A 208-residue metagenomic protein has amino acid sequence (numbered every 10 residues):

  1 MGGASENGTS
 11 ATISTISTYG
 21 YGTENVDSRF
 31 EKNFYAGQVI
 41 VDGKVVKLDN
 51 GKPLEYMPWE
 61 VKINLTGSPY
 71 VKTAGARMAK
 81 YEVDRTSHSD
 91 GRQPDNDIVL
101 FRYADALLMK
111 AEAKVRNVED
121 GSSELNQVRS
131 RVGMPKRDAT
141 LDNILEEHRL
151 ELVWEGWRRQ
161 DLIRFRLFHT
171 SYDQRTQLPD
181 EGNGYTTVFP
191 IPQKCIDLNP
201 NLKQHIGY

Functional and structural regions predicted by a protein language model:
M1-T9, I13, D90-Q93, D97-L100 (+2 more regions): Long, intrinsically disordered, low-complexity segments
Y19-R102: Flexible, polar/acidic helix-loop-strand segments at domain edges
D27-K32, D97-V128, D142-V153: Extended, hydrophobic/aromatic-rich amphipathic alpha-helical segments that build helical scaffolds
R29, K62, K72, R77-K80 (+6 more regions): Basic side chains
I40, V118, Q174-Q177: Residues in and immediately flanking transmembrane alpha helices
